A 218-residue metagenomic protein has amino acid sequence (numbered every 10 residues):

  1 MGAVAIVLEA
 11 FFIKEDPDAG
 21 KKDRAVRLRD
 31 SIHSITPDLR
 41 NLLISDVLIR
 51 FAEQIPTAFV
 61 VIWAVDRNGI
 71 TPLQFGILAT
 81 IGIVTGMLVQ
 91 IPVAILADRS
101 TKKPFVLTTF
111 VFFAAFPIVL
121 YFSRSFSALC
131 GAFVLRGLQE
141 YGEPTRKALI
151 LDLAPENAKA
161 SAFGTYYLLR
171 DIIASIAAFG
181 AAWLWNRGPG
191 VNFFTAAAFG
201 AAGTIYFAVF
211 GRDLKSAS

Functional and structural regions predicted by a protein language model:
M1, I62, D66, S175-N192: Transmembrane alpha-helix termini and helix-breaking/packing motifs in multi-pass membrane transporters
M1-A19, G203-G211: C-terminal membrane-cytosol helix-exit motif in multi-pass small-molecule transporters
E15-L48: Juxtamembrane intracellular "pre-TM" segments in multi-pass secondary transporters
A58-F75: Short amphipathic helix-loop junctions that connect adjacent transmembrane helices in Major Facilitator Superfamily/SLC
L88-T101, W185: Helix-to-loop junctions at the C-terminal end of transmembrane segments in multipass secondary transporters
P104-V119: Structural signature of the two symmetry-related core transmembrane helices
Y121-A132: Helix-loop junctions at membrane interfaces in 12-TM secondary transporters
Y141-A154: Intracellular juxtamembrane helix-capping segments at the cytosolic ends of symmetry-related transmembrane helices
